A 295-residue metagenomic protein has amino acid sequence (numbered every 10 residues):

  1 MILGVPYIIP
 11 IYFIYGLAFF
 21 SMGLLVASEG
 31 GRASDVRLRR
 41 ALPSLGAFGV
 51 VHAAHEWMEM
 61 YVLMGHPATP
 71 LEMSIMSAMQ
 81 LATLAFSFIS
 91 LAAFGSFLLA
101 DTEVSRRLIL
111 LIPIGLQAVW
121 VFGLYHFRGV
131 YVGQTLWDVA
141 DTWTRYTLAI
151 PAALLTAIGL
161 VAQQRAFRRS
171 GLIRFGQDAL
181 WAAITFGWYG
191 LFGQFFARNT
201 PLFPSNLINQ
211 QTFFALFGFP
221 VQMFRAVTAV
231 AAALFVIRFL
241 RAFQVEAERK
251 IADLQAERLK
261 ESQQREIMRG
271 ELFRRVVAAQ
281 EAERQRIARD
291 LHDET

Functional and structural regions predicted by a protein language model:
M1-M22: Hydrophobic transmembrane alpha-helical segments in integral membrane proteins
M1-P6, G129-A140, R265, D290: Sequence termini and other peripheral, non-core segments
F20-D35, W57-A242: Juxtamembrane segments at transmembrane-helix boundaries in multi-pass signal-transduction membrane proteins
P43-L63: A generic, lipid-embedded transmembrane alpha helix
F239-Q285: Conserved signal-transmission helix
R286, D290-T295: H-box/DHp (HisKA) helix C-terminal flank immediately following the catalytic phospho-histidine in two-component
